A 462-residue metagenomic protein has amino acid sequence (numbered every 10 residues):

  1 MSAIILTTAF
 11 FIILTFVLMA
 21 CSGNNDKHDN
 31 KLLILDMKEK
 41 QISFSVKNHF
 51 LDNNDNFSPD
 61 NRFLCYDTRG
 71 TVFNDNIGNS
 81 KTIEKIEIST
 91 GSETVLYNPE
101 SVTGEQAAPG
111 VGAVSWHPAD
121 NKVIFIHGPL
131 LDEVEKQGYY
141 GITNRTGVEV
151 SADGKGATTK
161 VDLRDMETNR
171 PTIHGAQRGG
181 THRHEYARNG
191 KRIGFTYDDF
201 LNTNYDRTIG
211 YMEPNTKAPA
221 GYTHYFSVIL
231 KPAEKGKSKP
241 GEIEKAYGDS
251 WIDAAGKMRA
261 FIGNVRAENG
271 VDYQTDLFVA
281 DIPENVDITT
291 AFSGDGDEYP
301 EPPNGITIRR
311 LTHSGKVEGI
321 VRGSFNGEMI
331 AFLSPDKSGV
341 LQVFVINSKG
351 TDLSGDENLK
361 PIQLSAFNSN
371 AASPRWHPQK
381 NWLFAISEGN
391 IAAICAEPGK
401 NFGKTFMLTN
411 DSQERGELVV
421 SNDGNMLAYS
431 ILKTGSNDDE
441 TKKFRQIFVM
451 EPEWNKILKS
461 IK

Functional and structural regions predicted by a protein language model:
M1-A9: Bacterial N-terminal signal peptides that target proteins for export
F10, L14-T15: Hydrophobic helical h-region of N-terminal Sec-dependent signal peptides in bacterial secretory/periplasmic proteins
M19-A20: C-terminal motif of bacterial Sec signal peptides marking the signal peptidase cleavage site
G23-N24: Glycine/threonine-rich phosphate-binding loop and adjacent beta-strand/alpha-helix elements that clamp
K27-K462: Sequence signature of WD/YWTD-type beta-propeller architectures
